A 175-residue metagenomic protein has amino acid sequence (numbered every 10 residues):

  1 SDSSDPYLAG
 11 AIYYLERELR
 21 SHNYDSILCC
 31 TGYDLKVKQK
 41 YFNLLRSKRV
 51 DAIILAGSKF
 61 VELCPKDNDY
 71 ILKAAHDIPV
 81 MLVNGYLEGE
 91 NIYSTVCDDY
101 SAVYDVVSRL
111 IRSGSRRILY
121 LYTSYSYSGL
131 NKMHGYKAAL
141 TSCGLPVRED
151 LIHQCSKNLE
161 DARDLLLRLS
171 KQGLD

Functional and structural regions predicted by a protein language model:
S1-Y13, H22, G32, L44-S47: N-terminal helix-turn-helix/winged-helix DNA-binding helices and compositionally similar short basic alpha-helical
S3, T31-Y33, F60-V61, L87 (+1 more regions): Residue-level marker for beta-strand->alpha-helix junctions and adjacent short loops that shape enzyme
Y14-I27, K40-D51, C64-D175: Bacterial carbohydrate/catabolite-sensing allosteric modules
G57: Glycine-rich, N-terminal phosphate-binding loop of Rossmann-like dinucleotide-binding domains
